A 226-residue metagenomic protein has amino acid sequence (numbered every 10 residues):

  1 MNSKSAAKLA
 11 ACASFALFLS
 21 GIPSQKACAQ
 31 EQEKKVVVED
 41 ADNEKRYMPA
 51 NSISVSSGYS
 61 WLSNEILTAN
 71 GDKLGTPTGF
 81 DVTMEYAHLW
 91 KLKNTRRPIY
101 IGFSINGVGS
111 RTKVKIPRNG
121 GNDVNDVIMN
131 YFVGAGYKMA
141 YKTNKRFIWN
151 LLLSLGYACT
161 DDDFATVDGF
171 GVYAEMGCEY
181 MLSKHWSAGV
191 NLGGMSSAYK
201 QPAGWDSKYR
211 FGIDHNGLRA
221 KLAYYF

Functional and structural regions predicted by a protein language model:
M1-A13, S24: Bacterial N-terminal signal peptides that target proteins for export
L17-K26: C-terminal segment of classical bacterial N-terminal signal peptides
C28-R96, H215-F226: Short glycine/proline- and aromatic-enriched beta-strand/turn motifs that initiate or cap beta-hairpins
Y47, G71-T78, G121-M129, F164-F170 (+1 more regions): Replace "Gram-negative outer membrane beta-barrel proteins" with "bacterial and organellar outer membrane beta-barrel
M48, L62-T68, N106-V108, A174-F226: Predominantly the C-terminal beta-signal and adjacent terminal strand-loop region of outer-membrane beta-barrel
N64-D72, R111-G121, D161-F170, K200-S207: Outer-membrane beta-barrel translocator domains and adjoining extracellular loop/strand segments of Gram-negative
F80-A165, Y180-L182, W186, N216-F226: Gram-negative (and chloroplast) outer-membrane scaffold detector with strong preference for beta-barrel transmembrane
